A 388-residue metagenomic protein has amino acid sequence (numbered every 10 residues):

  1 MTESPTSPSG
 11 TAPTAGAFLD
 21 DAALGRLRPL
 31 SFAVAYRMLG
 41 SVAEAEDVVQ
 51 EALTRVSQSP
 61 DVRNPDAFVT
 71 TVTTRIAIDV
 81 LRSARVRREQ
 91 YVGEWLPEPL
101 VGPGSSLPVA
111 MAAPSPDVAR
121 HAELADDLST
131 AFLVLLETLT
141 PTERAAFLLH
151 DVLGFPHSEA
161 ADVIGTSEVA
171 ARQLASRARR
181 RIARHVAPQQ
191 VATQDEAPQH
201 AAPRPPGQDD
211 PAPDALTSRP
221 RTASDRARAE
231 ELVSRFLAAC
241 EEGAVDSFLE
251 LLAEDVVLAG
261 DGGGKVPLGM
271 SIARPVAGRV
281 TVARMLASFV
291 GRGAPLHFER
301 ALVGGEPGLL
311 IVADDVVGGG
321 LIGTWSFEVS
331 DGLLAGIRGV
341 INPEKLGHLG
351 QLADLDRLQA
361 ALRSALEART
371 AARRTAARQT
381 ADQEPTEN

Functional and structural regions predicted by a protein language model:
M1-A238, A244: Active-site-adjacent scaffolding segments
E94, G260-G263, L302-G305: A general secondary-structure junction signal
E231, G243, A277-T281: Generic recognition of short, well-ordered alpha-helical interface segments
R235-E242, D246-S247, L251, M285-S288: Amphipathic alpha-helical regulatory segments at dimerization interfaces that relay allosteric signals between sensory
F248, V256, G332: Hydrophobic pocket/interface hotspot
E254-E299: A solvent-exposed, acidic/Ser-Thr-rich amphipathic alpha-helical stretch
V280-A368, T386-N388: Low-complexity, glycine/alanine/valine/leucine- and proline-rich hydrophobic stretches
R374-N388: Long, low-complexity, intrinsically disordered segments
